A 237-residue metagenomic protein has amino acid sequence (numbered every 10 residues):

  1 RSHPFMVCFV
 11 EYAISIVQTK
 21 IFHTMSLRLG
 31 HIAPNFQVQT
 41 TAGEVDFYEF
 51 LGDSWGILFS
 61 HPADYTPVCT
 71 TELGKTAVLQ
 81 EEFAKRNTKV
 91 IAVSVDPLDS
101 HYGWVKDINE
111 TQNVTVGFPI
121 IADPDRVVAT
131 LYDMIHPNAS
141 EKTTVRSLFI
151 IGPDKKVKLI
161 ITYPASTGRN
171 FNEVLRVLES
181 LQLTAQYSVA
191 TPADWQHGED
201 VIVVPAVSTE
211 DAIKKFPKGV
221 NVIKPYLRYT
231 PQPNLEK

Functional and structural regions predicted by a protein language model:
E11-Y12, P34: Intrinsic-disorder/low-complexity regions
F22-K237: Chalcogenol-based redox active-site neighborhoods
